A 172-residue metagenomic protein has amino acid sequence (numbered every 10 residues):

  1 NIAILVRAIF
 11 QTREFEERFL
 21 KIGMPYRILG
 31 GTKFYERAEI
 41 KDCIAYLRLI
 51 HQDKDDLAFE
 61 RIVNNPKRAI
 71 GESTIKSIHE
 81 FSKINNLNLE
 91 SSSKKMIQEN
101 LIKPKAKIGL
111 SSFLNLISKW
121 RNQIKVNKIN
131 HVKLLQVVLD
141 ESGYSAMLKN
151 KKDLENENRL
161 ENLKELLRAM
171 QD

Functional and structural regions predicted by a protein language model:
N1-E60, N150-N158, L167-R168: Conserved motor-region signature of P-loop NTPase helicases/translocases
E17, K21, E80, V137: Surface-exposed charge patches
M24, P66, M96-D172: Accessory C-terminal helicase-associated subdomains
K33, K67-R68: Phosphate/pyrophosphate-binding and catalytic-coupling "lid/hinge/switch" segments at subdomain interfaces
K76-S82: C-terminal helical "lid" of AAA+/P-loop NTPase domains
S92-K94: Conserved phosphoryl-transfer catalytic core
